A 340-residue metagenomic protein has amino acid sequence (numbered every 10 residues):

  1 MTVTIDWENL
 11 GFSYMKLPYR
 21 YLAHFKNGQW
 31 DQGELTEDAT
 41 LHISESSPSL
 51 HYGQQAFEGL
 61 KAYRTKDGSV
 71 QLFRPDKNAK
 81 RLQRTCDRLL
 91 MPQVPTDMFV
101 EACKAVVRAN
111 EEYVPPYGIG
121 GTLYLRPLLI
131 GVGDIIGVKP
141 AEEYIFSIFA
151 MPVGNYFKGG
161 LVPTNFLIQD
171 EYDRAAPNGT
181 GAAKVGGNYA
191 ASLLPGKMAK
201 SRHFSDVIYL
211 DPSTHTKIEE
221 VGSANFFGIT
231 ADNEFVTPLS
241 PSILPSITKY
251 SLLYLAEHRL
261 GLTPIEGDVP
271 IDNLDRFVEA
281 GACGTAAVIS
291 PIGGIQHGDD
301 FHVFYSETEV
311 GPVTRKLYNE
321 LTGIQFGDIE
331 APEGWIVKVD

Functional and structural regions predicted by a protein language model:
M1-A102, V106, L128, I135-D340: Helix-start/capping segments and mature chain N-termini
T96-D97, V106-G120: Charged, gly/pro-rich active-site loop segments
P116-I130: Extended, Lys/Arg-enriched charged tracts that mediate electrostatic binding to polyanionic substrates
